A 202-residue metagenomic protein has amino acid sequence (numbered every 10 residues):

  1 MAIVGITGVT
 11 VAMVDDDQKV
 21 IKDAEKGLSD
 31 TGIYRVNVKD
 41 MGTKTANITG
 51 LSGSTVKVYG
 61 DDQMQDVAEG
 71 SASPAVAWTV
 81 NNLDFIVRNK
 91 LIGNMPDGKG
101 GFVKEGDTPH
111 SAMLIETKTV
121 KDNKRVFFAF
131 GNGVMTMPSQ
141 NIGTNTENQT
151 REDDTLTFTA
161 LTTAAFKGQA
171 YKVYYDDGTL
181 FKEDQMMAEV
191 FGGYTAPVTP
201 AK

Functional and structural regions predicted by a protein language model:
M1-T43, T199-K202: Polar/acidic, low-complexity leader/linker segments enriched in S/T/G and N/D
K19-I21, I86, T117-F128, F166-G168: Short, surface-exposed beta-strand/loop "edge" segments at domain boundaries and coil↔beta transitions
K44-D66, G70-V76: N-terminal, charged/glycine-rich beta-strand/loop interface patches
D62-A68, K99-V103, Q140-E147: Catalytic micro-motifs at enzyme active sites that drive phosphoryl/nucleotidyl and oxygen chemistry
Q63-V87, T150-T163: Oligomerization/assembly interface segments of phage tail-like spikes and tubes
L83-K104: Charged, amphipathic alpha-helical segments
K104-P138, G143: Short helix-loop boundary/capping segments
G133-K202: Mixed-charge, glycine-accented linear interaction segment located at domain edges/termini
